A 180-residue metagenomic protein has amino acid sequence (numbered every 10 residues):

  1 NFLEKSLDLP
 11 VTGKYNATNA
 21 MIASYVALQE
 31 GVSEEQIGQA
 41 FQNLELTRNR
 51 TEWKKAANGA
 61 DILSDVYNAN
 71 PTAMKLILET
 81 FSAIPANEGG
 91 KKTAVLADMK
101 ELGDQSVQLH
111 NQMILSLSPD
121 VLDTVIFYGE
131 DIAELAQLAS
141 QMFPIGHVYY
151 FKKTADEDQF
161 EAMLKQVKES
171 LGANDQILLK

Functional and structural regions predicted by a protein language model:
F2-E4: Glycine-centered tight beta-turn/hairpin loop motif at sheet-sheet or coil-to-beta transitions
S6-D8: Well-ordered beta-strand positions in beta-sheet-rich domains
P10-Y15, I22-K180: ATP-dependent carboxylate-amine ligase
